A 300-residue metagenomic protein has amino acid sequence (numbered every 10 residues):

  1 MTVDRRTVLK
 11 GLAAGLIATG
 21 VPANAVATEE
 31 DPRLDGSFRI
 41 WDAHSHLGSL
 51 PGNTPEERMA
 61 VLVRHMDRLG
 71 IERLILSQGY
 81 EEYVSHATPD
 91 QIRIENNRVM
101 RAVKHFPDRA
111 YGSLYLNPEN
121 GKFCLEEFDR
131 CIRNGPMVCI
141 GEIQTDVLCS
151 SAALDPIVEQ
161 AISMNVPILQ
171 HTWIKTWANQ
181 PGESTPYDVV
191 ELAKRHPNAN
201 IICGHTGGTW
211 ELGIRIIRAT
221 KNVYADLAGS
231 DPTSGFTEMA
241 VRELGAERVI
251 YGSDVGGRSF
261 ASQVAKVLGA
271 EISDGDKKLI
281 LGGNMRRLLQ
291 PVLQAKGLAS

Functional and structural regions predicted by a protein language model:
T2-R39, A43, P55-R73, G245-R248 (+1 more regions): Mid-to-C-terminal alpha-helical segments outside catalytic/metal-binding sites
D31, G135-C139, V147, S151-I250 (+1 more regions): Catalytic pocket-lining loop regions of alpha/beta-barrel enzymes, especially the amidohydrolase/enolase/GH5 lineages
I40-L50, L169-T172: Histidine-centered catalytic micro-motifs
W41-A43, L76-S77, S113-Y115, G141 (+3 more regions): Active-site neighborhood of phospho(di)ester-bond hydrolases with catalytic His/Asp-centered motifs
H46-E57, Y83-T88: Acidic/histidine-rich helix-loop elements that form or flank divalent-metal/phosphate-binding sites at the catalytic
E57-L62, I94-V99, C124-E126, Y187-V189 (+2 more regions): Alpha-helical scaffolding within the catalytic cores of extracellular/periplasmic polymer-degrading hydrolases
E72-R73, E82, P89-Q170, I174-T176 (+1 more regions): Active-site gating/metal-coordination segments in enzymes
